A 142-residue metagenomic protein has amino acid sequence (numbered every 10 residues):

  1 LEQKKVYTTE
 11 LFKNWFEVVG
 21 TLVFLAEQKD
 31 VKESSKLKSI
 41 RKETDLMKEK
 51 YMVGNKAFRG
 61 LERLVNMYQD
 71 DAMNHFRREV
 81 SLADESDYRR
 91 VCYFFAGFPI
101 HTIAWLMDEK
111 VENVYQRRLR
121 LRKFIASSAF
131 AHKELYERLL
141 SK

Functional and structural regions predicted by a protein language model:
L1-K13: Cytosolic signal-transmission helices at domain junctions
Q3-K4, K32-K36, P99, A131: Alpha-helix capping and helix-coil boundary motifs
L11-L25: Long alpha-helical scaffolds in very large eukaryotic tether/adaptor proteins
T21-A57: Histidine phosphotransfer helical core of two-component systems
D45-M47, Y51-K142: Cytosolic nucleotide-binding catalytic cores of signal-transduction proteins
